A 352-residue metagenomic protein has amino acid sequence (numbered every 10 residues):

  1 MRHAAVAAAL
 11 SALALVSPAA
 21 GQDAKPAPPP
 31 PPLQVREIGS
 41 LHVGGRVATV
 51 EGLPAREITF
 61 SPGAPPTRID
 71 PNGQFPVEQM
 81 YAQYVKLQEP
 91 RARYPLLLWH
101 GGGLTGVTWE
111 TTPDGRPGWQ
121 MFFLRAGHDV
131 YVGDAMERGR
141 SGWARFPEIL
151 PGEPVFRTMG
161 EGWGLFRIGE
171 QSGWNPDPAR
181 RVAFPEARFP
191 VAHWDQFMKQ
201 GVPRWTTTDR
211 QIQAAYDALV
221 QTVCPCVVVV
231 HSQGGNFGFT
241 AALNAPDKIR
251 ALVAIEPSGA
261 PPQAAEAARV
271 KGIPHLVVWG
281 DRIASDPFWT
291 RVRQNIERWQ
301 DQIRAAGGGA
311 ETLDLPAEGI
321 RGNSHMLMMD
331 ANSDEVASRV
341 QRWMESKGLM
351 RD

Functional and structural regions predicted by a protein language model:
A24-R91: N-terminal cap/lid segment of alpha/beta-hydrolase-fold proteins
A92-G102: Short beta-strand element of the alpha/beta-hydrolase
H100-T112: Active-site glycine-rich loops that stabilize anionic/oxyanionic intermediates across multiple enzyme folds
E110-V130: Short amphipathic alpha-helix adjacent to the substrate-entry channel of hydrolases
T206-V227: Conserved acidic catalytic loop of the alpha/beta-hydrolase fold
V229-G238, A242: Gly/Ala-rich beta-loop-alpha elbow adjacent to hydrolase catalytic centers
A254-L315: The feature captures the conserved acid-bearing segment of alpha/beta-hydrolase catalytic domains
I320-G322, M326-D352: Catalytic active-site module of serine/aspartate enzymes centered on a nucleophile-bearing elbow/loop
